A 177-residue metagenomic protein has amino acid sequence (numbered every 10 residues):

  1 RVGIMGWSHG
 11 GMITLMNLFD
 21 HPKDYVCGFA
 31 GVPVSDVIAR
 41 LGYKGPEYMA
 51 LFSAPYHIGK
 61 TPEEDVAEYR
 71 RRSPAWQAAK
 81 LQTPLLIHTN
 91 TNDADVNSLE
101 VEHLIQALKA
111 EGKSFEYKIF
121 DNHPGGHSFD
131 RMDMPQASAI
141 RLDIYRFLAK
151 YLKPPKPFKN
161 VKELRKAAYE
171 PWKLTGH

Functional and structural regions predicted by a protein language model:
R1-H177: Active-site-proximal cap/loop segments of hydrolase catalytic domains
